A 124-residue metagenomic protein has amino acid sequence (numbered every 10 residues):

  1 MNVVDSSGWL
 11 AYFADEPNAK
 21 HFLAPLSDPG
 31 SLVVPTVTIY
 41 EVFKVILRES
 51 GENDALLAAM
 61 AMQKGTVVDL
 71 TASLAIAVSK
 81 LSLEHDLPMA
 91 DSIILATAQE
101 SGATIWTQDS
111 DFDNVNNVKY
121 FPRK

Functional and structural regions predicted by a protein language model:
M1, K64, L95, Q99-K124: Acidic, PIN/NYN-like endoribonuclease modules and their adjacent C-terminal/linker elements
M1-V34, I46-A58, K124: Short, well-structured N-terminal submotif of metal-dependent ribonuclease cores
D5, E41, D91, D109: Acidic active-site catalytic centers that drive phospho-/nucleotidyl reactions and related ester hydrolyses
W9-L10, I39, F112-D113: A generic structural signal for short hydrophobic patches within well-formed alpha-helices
A19, I39, A55-A58, T71 (+1 more regions): A general structural signal for well-ordered alpha-helical segments in protein cores
V33, V68, F121: General small-molecule cofactor/ligand-binding pocket signal
V67-Q108: Active-site neighborhoods of divalent-metal-dependent phosphate/nucleic-acid chemistry enzymes
